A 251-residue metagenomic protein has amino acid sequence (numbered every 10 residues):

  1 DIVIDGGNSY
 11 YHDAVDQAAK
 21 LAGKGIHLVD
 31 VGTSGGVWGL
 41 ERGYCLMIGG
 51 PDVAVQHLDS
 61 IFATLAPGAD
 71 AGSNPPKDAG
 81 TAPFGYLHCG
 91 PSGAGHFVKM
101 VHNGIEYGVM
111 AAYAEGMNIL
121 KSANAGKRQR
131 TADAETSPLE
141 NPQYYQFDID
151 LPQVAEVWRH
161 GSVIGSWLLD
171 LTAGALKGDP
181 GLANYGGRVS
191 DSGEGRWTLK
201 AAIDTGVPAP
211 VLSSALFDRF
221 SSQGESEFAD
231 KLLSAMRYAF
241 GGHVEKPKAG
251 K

Functional and structural regions predicted by a protein language model:
D1-I2, G6-V55: Rossmann-fold NAD(P)-binding glycine/threonine-rich loop
Q17, S60-I61: "Short basic amphipathic alpha-helical interaction patches in structured regions
G43, M47, H57, T64 (+1 more regions): Helical "substrate-binding/catalytic lid" subdomain of Rossmann-like NAD(P)-dependent dehydrogenases/reductases
N74-P75, A249-K251: Short, flexible loop/turn segments with low-complexity composition
V211, P247-G250: C-terminal amphipathic alpha-helical interaction region
